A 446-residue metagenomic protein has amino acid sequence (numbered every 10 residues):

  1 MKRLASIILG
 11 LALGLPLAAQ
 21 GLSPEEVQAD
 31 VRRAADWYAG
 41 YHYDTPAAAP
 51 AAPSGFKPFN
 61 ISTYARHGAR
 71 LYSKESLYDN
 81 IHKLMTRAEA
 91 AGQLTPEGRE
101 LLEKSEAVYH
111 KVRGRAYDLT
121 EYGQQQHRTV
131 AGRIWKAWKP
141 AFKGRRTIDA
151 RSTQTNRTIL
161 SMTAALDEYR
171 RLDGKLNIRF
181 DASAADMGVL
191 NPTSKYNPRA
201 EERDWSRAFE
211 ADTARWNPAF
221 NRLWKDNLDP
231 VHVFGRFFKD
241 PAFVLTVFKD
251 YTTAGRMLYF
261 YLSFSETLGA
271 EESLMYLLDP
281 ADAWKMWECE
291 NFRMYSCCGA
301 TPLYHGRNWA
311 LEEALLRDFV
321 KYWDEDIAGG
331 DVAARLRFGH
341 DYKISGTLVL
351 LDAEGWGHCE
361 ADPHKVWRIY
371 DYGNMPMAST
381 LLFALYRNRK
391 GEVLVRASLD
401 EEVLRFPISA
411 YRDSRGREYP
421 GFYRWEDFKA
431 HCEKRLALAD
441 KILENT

Functional and structural regions predicted by a protein language model:
M1-G21: Bacterial Sec-dependent N-terminal signal peptides
Q20-D149, T153-R335, G339-T446: Signature for phosphate-centric chemistry
